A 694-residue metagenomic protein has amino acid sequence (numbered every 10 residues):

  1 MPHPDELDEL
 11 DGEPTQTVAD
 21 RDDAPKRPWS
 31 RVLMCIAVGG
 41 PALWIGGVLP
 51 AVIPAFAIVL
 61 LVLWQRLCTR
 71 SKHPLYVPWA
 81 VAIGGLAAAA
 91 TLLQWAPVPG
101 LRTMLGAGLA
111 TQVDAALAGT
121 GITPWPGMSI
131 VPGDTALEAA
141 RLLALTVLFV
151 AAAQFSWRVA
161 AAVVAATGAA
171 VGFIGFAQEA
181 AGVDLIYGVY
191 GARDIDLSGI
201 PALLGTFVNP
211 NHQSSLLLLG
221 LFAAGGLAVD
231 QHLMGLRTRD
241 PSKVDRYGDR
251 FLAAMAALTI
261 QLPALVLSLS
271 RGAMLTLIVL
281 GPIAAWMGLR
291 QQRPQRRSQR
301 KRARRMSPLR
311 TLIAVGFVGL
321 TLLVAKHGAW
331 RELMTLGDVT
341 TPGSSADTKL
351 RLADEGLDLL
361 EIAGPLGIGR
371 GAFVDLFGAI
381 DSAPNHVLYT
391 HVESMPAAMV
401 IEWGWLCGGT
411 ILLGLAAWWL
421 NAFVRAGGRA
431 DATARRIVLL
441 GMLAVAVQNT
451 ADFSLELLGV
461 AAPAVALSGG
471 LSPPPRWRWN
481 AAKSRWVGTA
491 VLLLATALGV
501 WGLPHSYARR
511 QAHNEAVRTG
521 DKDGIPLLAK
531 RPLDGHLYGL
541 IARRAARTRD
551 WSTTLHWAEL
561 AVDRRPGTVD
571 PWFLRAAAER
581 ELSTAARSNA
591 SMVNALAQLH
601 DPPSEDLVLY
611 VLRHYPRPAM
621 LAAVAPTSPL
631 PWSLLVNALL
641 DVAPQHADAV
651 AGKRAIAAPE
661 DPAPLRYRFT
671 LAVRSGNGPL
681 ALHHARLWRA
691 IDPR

Functional and structural regions predicted by a protein language model:
P2-E13, T17, P25-I45, I53-W64 (+5 more regions): Alpha-helical transmembrane segments of multi-pass inner-membrane proteins
Q94, N209, L350-Y389, P396 (+1 more regions): TM-adjacent membrane-interface loops and short helices in multi-pass inner/ER membrane proteins
S198, A202-L204, T238-K243, L277-G281 (+5 more regions): Flexible juxtamembrane loops connecting transmembrane helices in multi-pass membrane enzymes that build or modify
S307-K326, N480-S506: Internal/C-terminal transmembrane anchor helices
A529-L533, P566, Q598-P602, P626 (+2 more regions): Short coil turns that delineate tetratricopeptide repeat
T554, S588-A590, A647-D648, A681: Single-residue signature of alpha-solenoid repeat helices
